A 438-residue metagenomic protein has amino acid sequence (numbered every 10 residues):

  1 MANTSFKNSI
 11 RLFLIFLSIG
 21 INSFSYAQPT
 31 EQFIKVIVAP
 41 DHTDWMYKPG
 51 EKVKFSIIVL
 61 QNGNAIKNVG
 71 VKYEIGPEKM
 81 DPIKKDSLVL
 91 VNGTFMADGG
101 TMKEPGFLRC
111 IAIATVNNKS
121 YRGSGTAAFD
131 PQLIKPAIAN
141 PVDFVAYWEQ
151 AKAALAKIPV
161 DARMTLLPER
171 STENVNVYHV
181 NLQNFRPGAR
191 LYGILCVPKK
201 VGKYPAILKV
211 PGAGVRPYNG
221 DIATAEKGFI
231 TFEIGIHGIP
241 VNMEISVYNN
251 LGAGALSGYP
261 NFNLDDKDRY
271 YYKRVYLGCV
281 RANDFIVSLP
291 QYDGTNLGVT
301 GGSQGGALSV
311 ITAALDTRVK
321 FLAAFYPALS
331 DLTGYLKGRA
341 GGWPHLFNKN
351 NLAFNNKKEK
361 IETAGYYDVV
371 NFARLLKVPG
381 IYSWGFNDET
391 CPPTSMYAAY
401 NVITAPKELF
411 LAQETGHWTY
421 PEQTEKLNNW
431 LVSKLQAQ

Functional and structural regions predicted by a protein language model:
Q28-V36: Proline/serine/threonine-rich low-complexity linkers at boundaries of modular beta-sandwich domains
D41-W45, A156-V201: N-terminal cap/lid segment of alpha/beta-hydrolase-fold proteins
N118-I138: Short beta-strand elements
R216-L277, N283, G334-W343: Cap/lid segment of the alpha/beta-hydrolase catalytic domain
Y292-G302: Alpha/beta-hydrolase fold nucleophile elbow
G306-N355, L411, T419-E422: Hydrolase active-site cap/lid region
L376, Y382-W384: Short beta-strand/loop motif that positions the catalytic acidic residue of the alpha/beta-hydrolase fold
T390-P393, Y397-Q438: C-terminal catalytic histidine-bearing segment of alpha/beta-hydrolase fold enzymes
